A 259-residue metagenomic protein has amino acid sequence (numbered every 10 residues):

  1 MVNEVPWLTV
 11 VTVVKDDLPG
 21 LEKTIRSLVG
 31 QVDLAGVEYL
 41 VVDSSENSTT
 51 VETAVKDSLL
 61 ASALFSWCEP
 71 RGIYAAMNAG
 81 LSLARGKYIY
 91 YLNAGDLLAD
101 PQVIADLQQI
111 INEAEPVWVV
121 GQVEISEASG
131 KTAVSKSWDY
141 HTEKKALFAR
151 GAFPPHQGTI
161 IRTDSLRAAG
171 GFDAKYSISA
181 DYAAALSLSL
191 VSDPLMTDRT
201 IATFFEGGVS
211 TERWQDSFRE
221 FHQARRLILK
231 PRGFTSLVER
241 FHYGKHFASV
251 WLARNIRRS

Functional and structural regions predicted by a protein language model:
M1-S27: N-proximal low-complexity "stem/linker" segments adjacent to membrane-targeting elements
V11, W138-A224: Conserved nucleotide-sugar donor-binding catalytic segment
R26-G36: Short, acidic, metal-binding catalytic loop of nucleotide-sugar glycosyltransferases
A35-E46, S66-E69: Short beta-strand/loop segment that forms part of the nucleotide-sugar
V41-T53, N93: A conserved acidic beta->alpha catalytic loop
W67-A84: Glycine-rich, basic loop-to-helix element that forms the pyrophosphate-binding segment of sugar-nucleotide handling
I89: Short aromatic/hydrophobic "clamp" motif used to bind/position activated sugar donors
L97, P101-A133: Conserved donor NDP-sugar-binding/catalytic core segment of glycosyltransferases
